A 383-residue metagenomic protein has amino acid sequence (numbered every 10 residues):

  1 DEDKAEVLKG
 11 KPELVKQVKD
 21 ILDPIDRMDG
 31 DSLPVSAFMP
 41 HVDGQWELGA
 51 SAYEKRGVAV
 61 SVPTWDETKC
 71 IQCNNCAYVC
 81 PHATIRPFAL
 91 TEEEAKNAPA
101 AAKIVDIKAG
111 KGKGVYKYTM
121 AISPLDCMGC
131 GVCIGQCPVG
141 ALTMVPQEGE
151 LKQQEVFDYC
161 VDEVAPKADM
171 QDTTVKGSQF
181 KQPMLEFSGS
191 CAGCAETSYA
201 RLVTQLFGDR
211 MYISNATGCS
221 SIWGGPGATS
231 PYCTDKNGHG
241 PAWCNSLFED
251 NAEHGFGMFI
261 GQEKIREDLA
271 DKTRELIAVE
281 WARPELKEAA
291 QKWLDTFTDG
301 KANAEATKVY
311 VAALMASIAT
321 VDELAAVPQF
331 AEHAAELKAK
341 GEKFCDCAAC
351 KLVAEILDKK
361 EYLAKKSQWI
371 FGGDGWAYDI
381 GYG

Functional and structural regions predicted by a protein language model:
D1-D126, I134-Y212, A216-I277, W281-L286 (+2 more regions): Ferredoxin-type iron-sulfur electron-transfer modules and their immediate structural context
K9, E13-K16, I260, K264 (+5 more regions): Alpha-helix boundary/N-cap detector
V279-A282, L286-D322: Aromatic-anchored, charged helix-turn/loop surface patch used as a conserved interaction hotspot
V327-E355: Amphipathic alpha-helical binding modules
C347, I380-Y382: A short secondary-structure junction signal
G372: Generic enzyme active-site microenvironment
G375-D379: Short acidic, Gly/Ser-rich segments with clustered Asp/Glu that frequently serve as metal-coordination loops in enzyme
